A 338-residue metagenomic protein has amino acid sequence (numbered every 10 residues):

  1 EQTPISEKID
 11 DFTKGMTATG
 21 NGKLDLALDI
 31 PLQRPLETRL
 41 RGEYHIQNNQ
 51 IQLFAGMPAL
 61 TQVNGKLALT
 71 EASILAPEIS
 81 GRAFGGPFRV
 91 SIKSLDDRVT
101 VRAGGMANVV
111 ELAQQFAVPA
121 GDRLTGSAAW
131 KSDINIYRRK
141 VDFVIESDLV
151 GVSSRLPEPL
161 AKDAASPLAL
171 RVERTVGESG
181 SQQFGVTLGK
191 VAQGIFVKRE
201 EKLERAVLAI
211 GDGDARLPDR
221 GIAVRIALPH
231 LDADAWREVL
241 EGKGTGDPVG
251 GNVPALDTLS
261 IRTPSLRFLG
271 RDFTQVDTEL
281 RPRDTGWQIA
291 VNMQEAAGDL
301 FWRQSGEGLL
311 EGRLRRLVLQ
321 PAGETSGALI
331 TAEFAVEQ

Functional and structural regions predicted by a protein language model:
E1-P35, E43-I51, K93-I195, E201-Q288 (+2 more regions): Extended amphipathic, helix-rich lipid-handling scaffolds
L40: Alpha-helical scaffolds flanking conserved acidic
Y44, V63-L69, I74-P77: Extended, hydrophobic alpha-helical segments in both membrane/secreted and soluble proteins
A55: ATP-dependent carboxylate activation and anion-phosphoryl transfer catalytic cores that bind Mg-ATP to form
I79-G81: Extended hydrophobic/aromatic segments used for targeting, binding, or gating
F84-G86: Extracellular beta-solenoid/beta-roll
